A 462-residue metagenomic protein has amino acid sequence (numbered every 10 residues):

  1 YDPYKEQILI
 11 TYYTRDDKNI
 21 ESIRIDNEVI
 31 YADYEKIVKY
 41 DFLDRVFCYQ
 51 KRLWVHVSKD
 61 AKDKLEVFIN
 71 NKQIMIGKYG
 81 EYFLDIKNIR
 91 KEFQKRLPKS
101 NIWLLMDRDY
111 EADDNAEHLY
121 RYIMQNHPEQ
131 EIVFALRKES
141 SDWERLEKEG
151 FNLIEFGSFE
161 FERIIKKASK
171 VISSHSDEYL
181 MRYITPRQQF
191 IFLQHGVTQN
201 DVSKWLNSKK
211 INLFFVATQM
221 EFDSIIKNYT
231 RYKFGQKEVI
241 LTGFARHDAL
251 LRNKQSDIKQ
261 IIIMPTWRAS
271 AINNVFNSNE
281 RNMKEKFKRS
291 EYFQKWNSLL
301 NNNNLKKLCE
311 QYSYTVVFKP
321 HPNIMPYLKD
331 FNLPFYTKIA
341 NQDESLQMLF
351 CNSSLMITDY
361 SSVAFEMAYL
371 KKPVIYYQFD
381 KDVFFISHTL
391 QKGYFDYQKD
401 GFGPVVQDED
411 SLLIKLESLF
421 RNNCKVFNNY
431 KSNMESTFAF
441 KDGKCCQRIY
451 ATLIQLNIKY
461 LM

Functional and structural regions predicted by a protein language model:
Y1-I102: Basic, ligand-binding patches in group-transfer machinery, especially extracytoplasmic/periplasmic segments
I10-Y12, I25-N27, Y31-Y34, K39-V46 (+1 more regions): Active-site and donor-binding regions of nucleotide-sugar-utilizing enzymes
Y82-I89, R187, S203, N207-R289 (+3 more regions): A nucleotide-sugar donor-handling region in carbohydrate enzymes
A112-H127, A245-D330, P404-V406, C445: Conserved catalytic-core segment of nucleotide-activated headgroup transferases in glycan assembly
L153-A168, V317, P322-F365, L370: Donor nucleotide-activated moiety binding/catalytic core segment of transferases that use nucleotide-activated donors
V171-Q194, D343-H388: A donor-sugar binding/catalytic signature common to diverse glycosyltransferases and related nucleotide-sugar
S208, G235-Q236, K329-F335, Y360-F438: Catalytic binding pocket for nucleotide-activated donors in carbohydrate/polymer assembly enzymes
D442-M462: C-terminal alpha-helical cap of glycosyltransferases
